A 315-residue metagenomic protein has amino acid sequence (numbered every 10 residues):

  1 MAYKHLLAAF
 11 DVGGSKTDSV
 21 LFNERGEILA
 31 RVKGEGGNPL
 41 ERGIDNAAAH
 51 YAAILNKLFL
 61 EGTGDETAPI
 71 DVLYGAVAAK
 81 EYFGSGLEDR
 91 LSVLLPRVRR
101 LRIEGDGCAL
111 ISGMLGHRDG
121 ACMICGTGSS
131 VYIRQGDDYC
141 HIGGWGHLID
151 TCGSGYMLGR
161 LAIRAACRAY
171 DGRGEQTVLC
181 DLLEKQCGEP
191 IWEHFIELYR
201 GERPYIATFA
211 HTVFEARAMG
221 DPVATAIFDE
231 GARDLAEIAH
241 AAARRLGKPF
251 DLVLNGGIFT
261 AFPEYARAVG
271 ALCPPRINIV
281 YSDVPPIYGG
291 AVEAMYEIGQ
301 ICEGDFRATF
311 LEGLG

Functional and structural regions predicted by a protein language model:
M1-G64, A68-I70, L91-V93, M114-A121 (+1 more regions): ATP-binding/phosphotransfer module of carbohydrate and carboxylate kinases, centering on a glycine-rich
K80-T177, L311-G315: Phosphate-binding/catalytic loop of phosphoryl-transfer enzymes
